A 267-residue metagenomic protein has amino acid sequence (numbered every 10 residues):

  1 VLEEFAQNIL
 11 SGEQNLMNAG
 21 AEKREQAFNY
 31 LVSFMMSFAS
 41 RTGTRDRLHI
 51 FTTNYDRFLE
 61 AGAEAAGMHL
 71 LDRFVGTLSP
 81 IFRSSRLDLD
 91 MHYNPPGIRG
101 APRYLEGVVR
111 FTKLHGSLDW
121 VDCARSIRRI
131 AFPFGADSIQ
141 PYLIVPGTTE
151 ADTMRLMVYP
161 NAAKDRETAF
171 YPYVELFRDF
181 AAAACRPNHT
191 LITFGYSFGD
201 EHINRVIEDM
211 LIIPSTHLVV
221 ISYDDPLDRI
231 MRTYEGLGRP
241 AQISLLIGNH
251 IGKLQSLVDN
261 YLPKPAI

Functional and structural regions predicted by a protein language model:
V1, S40-M157: Extended, H/D-rich, highly charged conserved domains that either
E4-N29, L156-Y173: Glycine-rich phosphate-binding "P-loop"
N8, K113-S117, Y223: Short loop/turn segments at strand-loop or loop-helix junctions that form parts of catalytic or ligand-binding pockets
A19, K23-Q26, G43-F51, P102 (+3 more regions): Conserved aromatic-histidine-acidic binding/catalytic patches
A27, L31-F34, Y55-F58, L176: Alpha-helical packing segments of well-folded alpha/beta enzyme cores
Y30-L31, T42, G199-H202: Short, glycine/acidic-rich beta->alpha junctions
V32-R45, A101-Y104, R178-R186: A short acidic-Thr-Gly-centered motif at the start of a beta-strand
A101, A163-I267: SIR2/sirtuin-family catalytic core signature
